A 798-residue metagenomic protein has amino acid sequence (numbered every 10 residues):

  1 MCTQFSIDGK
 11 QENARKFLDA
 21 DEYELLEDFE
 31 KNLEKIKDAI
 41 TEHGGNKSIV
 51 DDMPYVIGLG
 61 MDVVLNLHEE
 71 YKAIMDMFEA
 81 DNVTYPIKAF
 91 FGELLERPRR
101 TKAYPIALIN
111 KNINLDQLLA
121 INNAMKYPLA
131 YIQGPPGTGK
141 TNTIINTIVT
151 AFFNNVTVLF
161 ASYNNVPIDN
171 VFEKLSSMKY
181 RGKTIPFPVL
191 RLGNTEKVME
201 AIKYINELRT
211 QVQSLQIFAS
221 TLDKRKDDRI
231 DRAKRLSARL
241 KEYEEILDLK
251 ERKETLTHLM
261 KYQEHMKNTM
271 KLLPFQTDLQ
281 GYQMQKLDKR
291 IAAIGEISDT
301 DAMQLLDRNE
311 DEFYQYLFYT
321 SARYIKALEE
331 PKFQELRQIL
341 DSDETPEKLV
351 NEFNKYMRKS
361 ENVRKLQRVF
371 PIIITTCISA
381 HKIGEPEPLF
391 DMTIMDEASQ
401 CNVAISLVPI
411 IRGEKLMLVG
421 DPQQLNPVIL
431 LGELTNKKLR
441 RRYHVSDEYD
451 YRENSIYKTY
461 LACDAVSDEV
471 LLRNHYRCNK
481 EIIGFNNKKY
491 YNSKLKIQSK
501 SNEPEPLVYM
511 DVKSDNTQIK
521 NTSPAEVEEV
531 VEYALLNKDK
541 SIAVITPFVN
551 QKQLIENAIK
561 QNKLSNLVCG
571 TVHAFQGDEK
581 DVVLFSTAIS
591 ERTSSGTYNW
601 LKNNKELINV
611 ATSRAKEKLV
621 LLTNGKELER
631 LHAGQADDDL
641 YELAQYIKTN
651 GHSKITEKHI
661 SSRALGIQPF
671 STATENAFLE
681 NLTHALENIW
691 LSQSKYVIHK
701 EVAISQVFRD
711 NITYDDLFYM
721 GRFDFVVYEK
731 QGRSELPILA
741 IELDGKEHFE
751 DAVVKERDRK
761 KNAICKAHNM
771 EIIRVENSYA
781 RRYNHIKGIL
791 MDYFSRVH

Functional and structural regions predicted by a protein language model:
M1-N123, V198-Q216, L222, L336-I339 (+1 more regions): Pre-P-loop entry segment of helicase/translocase ATPase cores
S6, A20, D28, I36 (+2 more regions): ASCE P-loop NTPase helicase motor core
I74, T101-P105, A161, P167-P386 (+2 more regions): Conserved P-loop NTPase motor core of helicases/translocases
E361-F370, Q561-L564, C569-V583, S590-T593: Conserved motor-coupling elements within RecA-like helicase/translocase cores
P388-I394, D578-S590, L619-L621: A short beta-strand element within the Helicase C-terminal
G432-V470, N487, I559, S594-S694: Helicase C-terminal subdomain and adjacent C-terminal extension
S493-A558, V568: Conserved helicase/translocase motor-coupling segment
G651-H798: Nucleic-acid endo/exonuclease domains
